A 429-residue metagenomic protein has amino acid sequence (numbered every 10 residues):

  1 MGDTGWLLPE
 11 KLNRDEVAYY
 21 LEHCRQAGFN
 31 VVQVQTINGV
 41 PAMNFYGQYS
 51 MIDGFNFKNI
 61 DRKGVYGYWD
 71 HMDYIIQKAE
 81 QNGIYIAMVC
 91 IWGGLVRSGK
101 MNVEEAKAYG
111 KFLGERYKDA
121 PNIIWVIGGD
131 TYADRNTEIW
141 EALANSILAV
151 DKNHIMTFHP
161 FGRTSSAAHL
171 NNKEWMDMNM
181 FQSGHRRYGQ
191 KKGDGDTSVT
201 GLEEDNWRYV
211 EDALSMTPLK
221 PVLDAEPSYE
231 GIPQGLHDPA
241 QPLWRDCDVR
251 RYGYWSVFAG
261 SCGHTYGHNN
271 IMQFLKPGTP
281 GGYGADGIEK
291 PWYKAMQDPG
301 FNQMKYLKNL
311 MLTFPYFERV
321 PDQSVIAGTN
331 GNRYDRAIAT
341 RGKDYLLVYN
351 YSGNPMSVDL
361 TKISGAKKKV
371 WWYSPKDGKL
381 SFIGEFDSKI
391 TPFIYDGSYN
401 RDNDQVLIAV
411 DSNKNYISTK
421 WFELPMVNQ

Functional and structural regions predicted by a protein language model:
M1-Q190, G195-T197, D205: Active-site mouth of glycoside hydrolases
E22, L113-R116, S166-L170, E211-A213 (+3 more regions): Short, flexible, glycine/charge-rich loop motifs used to bind or transfer phosphoryl groups or to couple energy/partner
Q33, Y46, D53, L223-D224 (+2 more regions): Structured core elements
I86-A87, K107-L113, Q241-L243, G282-Y283 (+1 more regions): Short, electropositive alpha-helical surface patch
G128-Q273, G284-I288, K294: Extracellular glycoside hydrolase catalytic/binding regions
P218-V222, Y229-P233, R245-G384, D396-Q429: Aromatic- and carboxylate-lined catalytic core of secreted/periplasmic carbohydrate-active enzymes
D387: Nucleotide phosphate-binding site architecture
T391-F393: Short strand-edge motifs at loop-to-beta-strand transitions and within beta-strands of extracellular beta-rich domains
